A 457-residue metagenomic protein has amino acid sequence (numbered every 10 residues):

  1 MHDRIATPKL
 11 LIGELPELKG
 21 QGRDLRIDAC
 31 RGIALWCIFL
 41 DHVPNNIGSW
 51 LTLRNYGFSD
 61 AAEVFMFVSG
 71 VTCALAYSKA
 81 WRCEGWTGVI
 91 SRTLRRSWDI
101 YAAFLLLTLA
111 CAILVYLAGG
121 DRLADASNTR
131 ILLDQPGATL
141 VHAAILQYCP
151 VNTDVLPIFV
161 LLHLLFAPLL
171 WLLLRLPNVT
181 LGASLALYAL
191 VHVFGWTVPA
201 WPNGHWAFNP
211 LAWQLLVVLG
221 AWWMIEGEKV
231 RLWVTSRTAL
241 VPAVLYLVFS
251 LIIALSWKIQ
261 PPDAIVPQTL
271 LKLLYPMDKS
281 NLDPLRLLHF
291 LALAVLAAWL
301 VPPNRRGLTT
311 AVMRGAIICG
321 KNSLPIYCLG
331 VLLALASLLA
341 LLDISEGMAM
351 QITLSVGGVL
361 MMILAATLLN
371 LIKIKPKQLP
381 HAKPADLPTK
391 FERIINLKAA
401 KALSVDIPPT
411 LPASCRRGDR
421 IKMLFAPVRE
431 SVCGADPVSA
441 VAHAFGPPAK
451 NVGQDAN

Functional and structural regions predicted by a protein language model:
H2-P384: Alpha-helical transmembrane segments and their immediate juxtamembrane cytosolic regions
K383-N457: Short hydrophobic alpha-helices and adjacent helix-cap/hinge residues
